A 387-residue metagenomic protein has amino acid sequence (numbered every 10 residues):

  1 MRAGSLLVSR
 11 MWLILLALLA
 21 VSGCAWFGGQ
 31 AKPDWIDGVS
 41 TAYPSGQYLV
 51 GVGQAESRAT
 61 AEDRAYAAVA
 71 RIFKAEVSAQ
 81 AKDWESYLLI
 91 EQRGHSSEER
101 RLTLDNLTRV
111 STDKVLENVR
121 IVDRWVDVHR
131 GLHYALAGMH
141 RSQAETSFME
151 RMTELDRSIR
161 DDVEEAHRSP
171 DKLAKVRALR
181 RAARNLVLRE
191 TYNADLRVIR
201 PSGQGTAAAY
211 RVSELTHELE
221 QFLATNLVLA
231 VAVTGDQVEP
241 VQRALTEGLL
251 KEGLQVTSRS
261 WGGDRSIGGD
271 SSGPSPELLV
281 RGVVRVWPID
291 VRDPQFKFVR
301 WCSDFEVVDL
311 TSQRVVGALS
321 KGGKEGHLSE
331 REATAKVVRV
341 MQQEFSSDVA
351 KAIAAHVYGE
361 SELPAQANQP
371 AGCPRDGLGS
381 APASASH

Functional and structural regions predicted by a protein language model:
R2-L13: Bacterial N-terminal signal peptides that target proteins for export
G29-A42, R71-L136, H140, G359-C373: Intrinsically disordered, low-complexity charged/polar segments
P44-T60, D162-E165, S169-P170, D309-H356: Short secondary-structure boundary motifs at beta->alpha junctions and helix caps
L49-V52, A61, M139-H140, F148-T153 (+2 more regions): A structural "domain/chain start" motif
A67-Y87, N226-V283, T311-R314: N-terminal segment of the mature soluble domain
Y87-V119, G262-V315: Surface-exposed short loop/turn segments
